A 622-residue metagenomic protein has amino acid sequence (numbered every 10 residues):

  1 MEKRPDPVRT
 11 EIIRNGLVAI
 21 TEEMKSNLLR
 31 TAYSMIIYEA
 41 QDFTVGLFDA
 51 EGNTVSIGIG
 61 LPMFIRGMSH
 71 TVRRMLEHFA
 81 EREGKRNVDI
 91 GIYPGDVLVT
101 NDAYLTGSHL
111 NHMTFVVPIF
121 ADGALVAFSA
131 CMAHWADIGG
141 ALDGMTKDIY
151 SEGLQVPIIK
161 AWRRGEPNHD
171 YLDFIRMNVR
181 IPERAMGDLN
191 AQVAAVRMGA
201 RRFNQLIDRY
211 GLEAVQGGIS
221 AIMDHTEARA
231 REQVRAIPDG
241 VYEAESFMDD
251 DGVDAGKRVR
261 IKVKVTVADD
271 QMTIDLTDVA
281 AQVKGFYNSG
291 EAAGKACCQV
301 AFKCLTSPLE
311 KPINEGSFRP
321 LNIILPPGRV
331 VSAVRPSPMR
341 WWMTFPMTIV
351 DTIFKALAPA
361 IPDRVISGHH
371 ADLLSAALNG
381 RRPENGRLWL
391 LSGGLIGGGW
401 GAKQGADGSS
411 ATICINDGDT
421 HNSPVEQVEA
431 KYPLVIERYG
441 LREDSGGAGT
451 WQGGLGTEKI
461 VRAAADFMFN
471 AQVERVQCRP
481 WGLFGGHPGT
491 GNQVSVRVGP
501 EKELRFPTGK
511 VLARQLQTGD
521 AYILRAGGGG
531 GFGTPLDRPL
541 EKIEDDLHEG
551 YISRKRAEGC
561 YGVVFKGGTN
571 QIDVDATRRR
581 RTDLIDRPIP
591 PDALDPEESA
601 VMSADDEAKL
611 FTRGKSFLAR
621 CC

Functional and structural regions predicted by a protein language model:
M1-A121, L125-C622: Glycine/proline-enriched, intrinsically flexible loops and inter-domain linkers
